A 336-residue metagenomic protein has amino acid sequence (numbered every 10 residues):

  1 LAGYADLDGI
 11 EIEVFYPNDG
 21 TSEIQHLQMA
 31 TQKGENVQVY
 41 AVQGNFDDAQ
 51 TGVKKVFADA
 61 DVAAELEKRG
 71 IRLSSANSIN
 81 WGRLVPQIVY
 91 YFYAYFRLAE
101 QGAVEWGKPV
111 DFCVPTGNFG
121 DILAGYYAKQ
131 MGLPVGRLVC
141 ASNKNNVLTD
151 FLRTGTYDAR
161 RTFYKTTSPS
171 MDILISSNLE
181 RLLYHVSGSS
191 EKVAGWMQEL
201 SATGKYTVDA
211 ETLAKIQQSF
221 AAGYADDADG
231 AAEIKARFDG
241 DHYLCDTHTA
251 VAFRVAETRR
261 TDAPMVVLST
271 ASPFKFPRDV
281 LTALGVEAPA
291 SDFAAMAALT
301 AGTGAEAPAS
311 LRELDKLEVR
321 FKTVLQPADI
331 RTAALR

Functional and structural regions predicted by a protein language model:
L1-R336: PLP-dependent amino-acid enzyme catalytic core
